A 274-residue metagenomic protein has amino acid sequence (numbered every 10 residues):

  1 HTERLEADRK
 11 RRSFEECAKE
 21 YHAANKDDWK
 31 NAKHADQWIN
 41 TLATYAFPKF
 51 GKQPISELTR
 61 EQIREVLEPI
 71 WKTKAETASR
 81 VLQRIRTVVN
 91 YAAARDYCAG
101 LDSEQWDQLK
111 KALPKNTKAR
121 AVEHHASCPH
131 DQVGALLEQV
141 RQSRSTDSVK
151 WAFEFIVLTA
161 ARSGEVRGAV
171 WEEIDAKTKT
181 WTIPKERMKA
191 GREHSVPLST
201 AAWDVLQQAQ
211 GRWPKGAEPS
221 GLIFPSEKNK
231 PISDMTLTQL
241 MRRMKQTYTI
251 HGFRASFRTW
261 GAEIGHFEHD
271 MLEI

Functional and structural regions predicted by a protein language model:
R4-K72, V88-Y91, T117: Basic/aromatic-enriched alpha-helical hairpins
K10, F14, A18, N31-H34 (+13 more regions): Hydrophobic (often cysteine-bearing) scaffold residues that line and stabilize catalytic clefts of nucleotide/cofactor
A24, D28, I70-R86, A94 (+5 more regions): Basic, Lys/Arg- and aromatic-enriched nucleic-acid-binding interface segment
N25, W29, L42, A46 (+10 more regions): A generic secondary-structure signal for well-formed alpha-helical elements
E76, E154-E165, M235, R243 (+1 more regions): C-terminal catalytic core of tyrosine-transesterase DNA break-rejoin enzymes
S127-A135, T178, R187, P197-H251 (+1 more regions): Active-site/catalytic core of tyrosine-dependent DNA strand-transfer enzymes
E172-T180, Q246-T247, H266-I274: Short, polar N-cap/turn motifs at the start of nucleic acid-interacting alpha helices
